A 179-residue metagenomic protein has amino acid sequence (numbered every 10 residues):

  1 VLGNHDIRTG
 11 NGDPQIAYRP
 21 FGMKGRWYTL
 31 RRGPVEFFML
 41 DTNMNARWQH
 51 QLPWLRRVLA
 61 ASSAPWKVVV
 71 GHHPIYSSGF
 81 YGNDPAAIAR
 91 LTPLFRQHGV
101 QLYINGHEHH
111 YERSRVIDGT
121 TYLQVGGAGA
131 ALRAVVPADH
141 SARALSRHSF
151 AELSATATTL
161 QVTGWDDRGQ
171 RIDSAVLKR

Functional and structural regions predicted by a protein language model:
V1-K67, G82-L102, H110-T156: Extended active-site neighborhood of metal-dependent phosphoesterases/phosphodiesterases
S77-S78: N-terminal active-site segment of His-dependent metallophosphoesterases
A142-R179: A short C-terminal boundary segment appended to hydrolase-like catalytic domains
